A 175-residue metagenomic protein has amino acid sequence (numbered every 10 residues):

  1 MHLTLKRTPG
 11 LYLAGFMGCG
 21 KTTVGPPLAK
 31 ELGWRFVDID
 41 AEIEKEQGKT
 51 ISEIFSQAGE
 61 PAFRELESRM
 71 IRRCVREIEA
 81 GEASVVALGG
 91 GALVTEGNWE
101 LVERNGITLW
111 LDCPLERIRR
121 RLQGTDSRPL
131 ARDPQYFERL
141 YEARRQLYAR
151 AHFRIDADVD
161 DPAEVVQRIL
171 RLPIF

Functional and structural regions predicted by a protein language model:
H2-R7, E31, G81-A83, I107 (+1 more regions): NTP-dependent small-molecule kinase module
L13: Hydrophobic anchor at the beta1->P-loop junction of P-loop NTPases
F16: P-loop (Walker A) phosphate-binding loop of NTP-binding proteins
T22: Walker A/P-loop
K30-A41: Post-Walker A helix-loop "phosphate-sensing" segment adjacent to the P-loop in P-loop NTPases
I39-E103, P129, L147: ATP-dependent small-molecule kinase phosphotransfer cores that center on conserved nucleotide phosphate-binding segments
N105-Q146: A glycine- and Lys/Arg-enriched "phosphate-lid" helix/loop adjacent to the NTP-binding pocket of small-molecule kinases
